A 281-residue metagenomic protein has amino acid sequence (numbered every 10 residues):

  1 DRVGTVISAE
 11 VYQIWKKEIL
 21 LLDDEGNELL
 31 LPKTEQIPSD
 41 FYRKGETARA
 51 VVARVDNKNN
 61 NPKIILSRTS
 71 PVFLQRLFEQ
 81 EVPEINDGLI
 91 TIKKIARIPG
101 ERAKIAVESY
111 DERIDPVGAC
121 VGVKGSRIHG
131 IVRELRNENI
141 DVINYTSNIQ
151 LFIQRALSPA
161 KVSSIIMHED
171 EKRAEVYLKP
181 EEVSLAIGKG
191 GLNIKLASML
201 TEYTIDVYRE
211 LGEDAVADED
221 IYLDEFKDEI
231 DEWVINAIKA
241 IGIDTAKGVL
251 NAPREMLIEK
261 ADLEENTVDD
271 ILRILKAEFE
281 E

Functional and structural regions predicted by a protein language model:
D1-E281: RNA-contacting regions in translation and RNA-metabolism proteins, encompassing KH/S1 modules where present
